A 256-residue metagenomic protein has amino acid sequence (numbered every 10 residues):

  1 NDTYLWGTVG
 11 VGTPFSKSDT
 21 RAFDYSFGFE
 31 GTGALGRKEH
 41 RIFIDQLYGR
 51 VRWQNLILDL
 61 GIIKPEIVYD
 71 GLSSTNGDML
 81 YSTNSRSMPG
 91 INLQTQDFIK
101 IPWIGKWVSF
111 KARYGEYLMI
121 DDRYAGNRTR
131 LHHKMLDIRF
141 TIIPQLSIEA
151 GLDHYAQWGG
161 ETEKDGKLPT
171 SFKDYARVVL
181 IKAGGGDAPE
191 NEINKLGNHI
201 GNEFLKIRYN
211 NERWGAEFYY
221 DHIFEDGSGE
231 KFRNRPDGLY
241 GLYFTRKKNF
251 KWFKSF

Functional and structural regions predicted by a protein language model:
N1-K17, P189, I193-G201: Outer-membrane beta-barrel initiation region
D2-G7, H40-D45, N84-Q94, R128-K134 (+3 more regions): Residues that define the transmembrane beta-barrel architecture of outer-membrane proteins
G7-F15, L47-V51, L60, I91-D97 (+3 more regions): Residues on the lipid-exposed face of transmembrane beta-strands in outer-membrane beta-barrel proteins
T13-S26, R52-N55, F98-F110, R139-E149 (+2 more regions): Short loop/turn motifs that connect adjacent beta-strands in outer-membrane beta-barrel proteins
F27-G33, V51, L58-K64, F110-L118 (+2 more regions): Transmembrane beta-barrel strands of outer-membrane/channel proteins
E30-A34, N76-Y81, D121-Y124, E190-I193 (+1 more regions): Extracellular loop and loop/strand-boundary signature of outer-membrane beta-barrel proteins
P65-K167: Internal, well-ordered domain-core segments that constitute the primary functional module of diverse proteins
A150, G160-T162, G166-S255: Long, internal scaffold/assembly segments composed of regular secondary structure
